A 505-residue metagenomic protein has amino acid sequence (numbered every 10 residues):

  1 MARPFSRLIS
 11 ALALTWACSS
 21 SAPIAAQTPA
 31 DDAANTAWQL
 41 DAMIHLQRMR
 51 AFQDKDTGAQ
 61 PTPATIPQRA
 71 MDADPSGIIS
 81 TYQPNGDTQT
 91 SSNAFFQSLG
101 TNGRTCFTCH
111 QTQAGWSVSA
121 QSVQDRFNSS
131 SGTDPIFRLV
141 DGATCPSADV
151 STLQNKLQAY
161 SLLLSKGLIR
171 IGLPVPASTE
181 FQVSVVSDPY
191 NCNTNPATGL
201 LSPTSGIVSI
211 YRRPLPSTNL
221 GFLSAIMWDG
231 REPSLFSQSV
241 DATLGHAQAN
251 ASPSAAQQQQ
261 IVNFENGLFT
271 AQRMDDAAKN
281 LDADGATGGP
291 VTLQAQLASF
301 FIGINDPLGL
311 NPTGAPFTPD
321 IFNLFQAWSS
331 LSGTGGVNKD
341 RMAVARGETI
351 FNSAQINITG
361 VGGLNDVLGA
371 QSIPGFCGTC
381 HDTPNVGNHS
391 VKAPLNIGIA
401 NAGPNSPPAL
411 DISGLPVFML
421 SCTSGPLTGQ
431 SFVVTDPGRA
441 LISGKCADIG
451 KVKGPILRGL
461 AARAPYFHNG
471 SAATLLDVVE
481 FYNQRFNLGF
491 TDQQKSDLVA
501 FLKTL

Functional and structural regions predicted by a protein language model:
M1-I9: Bacterial N-terminal signal peptides that target proteins for export
I9-S19: Bacterial N-terminal signal peptides
S20-A26: Bacterial Sec signal peptide processing site at the extreme N-terminus
A26-L505: Periplasmic c-type cytochrome electron-transfer domains
